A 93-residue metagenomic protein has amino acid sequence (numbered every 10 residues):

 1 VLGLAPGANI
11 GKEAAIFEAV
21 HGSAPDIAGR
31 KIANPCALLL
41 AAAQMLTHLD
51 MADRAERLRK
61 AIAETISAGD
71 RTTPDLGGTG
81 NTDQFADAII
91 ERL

Functional and structural regions predicted by a protein language model:
V1-R57, A61-D70: Glycine-rich phosphate/nucleotide-binding loop
T73-L93: Short, amphipathic C-terminal "tail helix"
